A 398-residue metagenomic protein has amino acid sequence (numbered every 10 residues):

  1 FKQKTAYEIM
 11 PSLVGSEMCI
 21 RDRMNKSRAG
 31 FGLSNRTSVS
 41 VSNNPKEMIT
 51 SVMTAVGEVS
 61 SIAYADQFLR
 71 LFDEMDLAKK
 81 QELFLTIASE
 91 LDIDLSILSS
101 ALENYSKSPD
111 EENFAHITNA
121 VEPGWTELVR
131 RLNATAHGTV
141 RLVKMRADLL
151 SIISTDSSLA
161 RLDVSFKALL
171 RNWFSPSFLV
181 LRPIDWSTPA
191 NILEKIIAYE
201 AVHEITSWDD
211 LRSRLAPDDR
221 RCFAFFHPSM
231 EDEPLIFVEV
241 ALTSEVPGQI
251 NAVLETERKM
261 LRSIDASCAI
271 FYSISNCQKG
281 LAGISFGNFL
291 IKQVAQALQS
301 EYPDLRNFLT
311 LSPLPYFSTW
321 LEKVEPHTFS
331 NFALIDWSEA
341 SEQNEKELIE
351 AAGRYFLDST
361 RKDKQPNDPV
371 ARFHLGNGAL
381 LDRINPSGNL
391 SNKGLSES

Functional and structural regions predicted by a protein language model:
F1-D22: Single conserved hydrophobic/aromatic residue that forms the stacking wall/gate of nucleotide- or nucleobase-binding
S16, R21-S398: Extended, composition-driven regions rather than compact fold-specific motifs
